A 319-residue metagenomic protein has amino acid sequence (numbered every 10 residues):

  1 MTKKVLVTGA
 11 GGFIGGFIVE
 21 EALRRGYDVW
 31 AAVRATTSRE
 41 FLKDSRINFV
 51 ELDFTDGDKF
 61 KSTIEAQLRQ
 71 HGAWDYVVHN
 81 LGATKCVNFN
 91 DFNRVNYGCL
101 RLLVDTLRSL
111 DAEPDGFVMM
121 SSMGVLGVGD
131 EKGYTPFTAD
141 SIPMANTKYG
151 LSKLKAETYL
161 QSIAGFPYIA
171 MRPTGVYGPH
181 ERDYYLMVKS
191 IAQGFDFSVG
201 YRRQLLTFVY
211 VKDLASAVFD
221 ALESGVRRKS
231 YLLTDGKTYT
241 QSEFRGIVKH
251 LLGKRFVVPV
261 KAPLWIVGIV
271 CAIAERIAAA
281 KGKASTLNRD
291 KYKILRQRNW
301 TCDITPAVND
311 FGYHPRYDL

Functional and structural regions predicted by a protein language model:
V5-R25: N-terminal Rossmann NAD(P)H-binding glycine-rich loop of SDR-like oxidoreductase domains
L52-L102, V128: NAD(P)H-binding glycine-rich loop region in Rossmannoid oxidoreductase-like domains and their noncatalytic homologs
L102-K148, I169: Conserved Rossmann-fold NAD(P)-dependent oxidoreductase catalytic core, especially the SDR/UDP-sugar
L126, I169-L186: Flexible, glycine-rich beta-alpha linker
E131-G175, F197-V199: Catalytic helix-loop patch of NAD(P)-dependent Rossmann-fold dehydrogenases
L151, K155, E181-L186, G200-L222 (+1 more regions): Substrate-positioning beta->alpha
A221-T286, I304: Mid/C-terminal beta-alpha module of Rossmann-like enzyme folds, strongest in SDR-family dehydrogenases/epimerases
Y239, I247, K283-L319: C-terminal amphipathic/interface module of NAD(P)-dependent oxidoreductases and related NAD-binding regulators
